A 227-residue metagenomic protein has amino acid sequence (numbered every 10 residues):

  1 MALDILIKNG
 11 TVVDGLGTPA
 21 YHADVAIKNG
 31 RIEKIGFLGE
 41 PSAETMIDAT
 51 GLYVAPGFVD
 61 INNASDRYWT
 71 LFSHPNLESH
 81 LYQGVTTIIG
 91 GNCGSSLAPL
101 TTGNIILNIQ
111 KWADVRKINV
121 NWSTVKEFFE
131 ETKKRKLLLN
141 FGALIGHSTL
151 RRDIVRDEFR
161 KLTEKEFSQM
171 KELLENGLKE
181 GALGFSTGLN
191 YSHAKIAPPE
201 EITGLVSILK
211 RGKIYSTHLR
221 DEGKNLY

Functional and structural regions predicted by a protein language model:
A2-L6, V12-G57, H74: Histidine-rich, glycine-flanked metal-binding segment
G10, G30, G51, N62 (+4 more regions): Divalent metal-coordination and catalytic microenvironments
Y53-L77: Di-metal (Zn2+ and/or Mg2+/Mn2+) metal-binding site signature of metallo-dependent hydrolases with the MBL/beta-CASP
A55-N62, I89-G91, S216-T217: Active-site neighborhood of phospho(di)ester-bond hydrolases with catalytic His/Asp-centered motifs
D66, D114-I118, R160-T163, S192-K195 (+1 more regions): Hydrophobic alpha-helical scaffolding
T70-L71, P99-N104, I196-P198, N225-Y227: Histidine/acidic-residue-rich catalytic or RNA/ligand-binding cores of hydrolases and nuclease-related proteins
S73-L183, G212: Divalent-metal coordination cores built from histidine and acidic residues
E180-Y227: Active-site core of metal-dependent hydrolases
